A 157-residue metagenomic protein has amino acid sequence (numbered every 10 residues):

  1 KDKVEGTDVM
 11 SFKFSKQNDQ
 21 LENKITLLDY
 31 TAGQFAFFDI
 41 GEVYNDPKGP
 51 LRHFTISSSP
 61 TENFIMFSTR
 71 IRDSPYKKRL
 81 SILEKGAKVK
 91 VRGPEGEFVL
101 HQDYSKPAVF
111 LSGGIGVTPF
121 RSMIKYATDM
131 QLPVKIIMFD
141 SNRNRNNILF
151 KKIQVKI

Functional and structural regions predicted by a protein language model:
K1-A87, N142-N144: Ferredoxin-reductase
R72-I157: FNR/FR-type flavoprotein reductase catalytic core
